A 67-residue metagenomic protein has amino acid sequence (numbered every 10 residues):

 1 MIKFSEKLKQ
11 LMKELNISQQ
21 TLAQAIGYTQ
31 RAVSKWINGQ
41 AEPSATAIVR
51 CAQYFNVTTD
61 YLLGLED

Functional and structural regions predicted by a protein language model:
M1-I17: A short, Lys/Arg-rich alpha-helix, primarily the initiator
Q10, L63-D67: Short, charged recognition helix plus adjacent turn of helix-turn-helix-like nucleic-acid-binding domains
L11, A45-T46: Short, Lys/Arg-enriched C-terminal cap helix and immediately downstream tail that follows
N16-K35: Short alpha-helical DNA-recognition segment
I37, F55, E66: DNA major-groove recognition helix of helix-turn-helix
T46-Y61: DNA major-groove recognition helix of helix-turn-helix/homeodomain DNA-binding modules
